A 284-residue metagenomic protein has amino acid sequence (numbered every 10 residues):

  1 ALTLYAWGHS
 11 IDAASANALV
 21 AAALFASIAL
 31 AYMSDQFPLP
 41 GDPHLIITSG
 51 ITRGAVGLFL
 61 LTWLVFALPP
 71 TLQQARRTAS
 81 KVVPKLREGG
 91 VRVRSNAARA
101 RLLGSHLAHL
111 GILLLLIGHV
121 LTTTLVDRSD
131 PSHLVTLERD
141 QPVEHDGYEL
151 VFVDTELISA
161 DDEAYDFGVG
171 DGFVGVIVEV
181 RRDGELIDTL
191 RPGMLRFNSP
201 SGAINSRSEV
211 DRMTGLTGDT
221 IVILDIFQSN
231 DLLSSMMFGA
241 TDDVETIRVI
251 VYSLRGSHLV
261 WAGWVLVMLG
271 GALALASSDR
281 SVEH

Functional and structural regions predicted by a protein language model:
A1-H284: Solvent-exposed, non-transmembrane regions of integral membrane proteins
